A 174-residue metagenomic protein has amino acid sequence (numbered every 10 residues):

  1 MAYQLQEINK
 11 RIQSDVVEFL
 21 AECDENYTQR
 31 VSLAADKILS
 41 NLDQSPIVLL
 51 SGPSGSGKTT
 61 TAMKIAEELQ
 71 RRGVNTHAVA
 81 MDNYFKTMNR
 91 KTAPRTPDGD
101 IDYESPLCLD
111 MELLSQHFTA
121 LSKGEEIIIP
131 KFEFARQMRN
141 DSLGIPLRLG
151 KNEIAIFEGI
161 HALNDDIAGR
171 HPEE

Functional and structural regions predicted by a protein language model:
M1-D36: Charged, amphipathic alpha-helical linker segments immediately N-terminal to NTP-binding catalytic cores
V48-L50: Hydrophobic anchor at the beta1->P-loop junction of P-loop NTPases
G55: Walker A (P-loop) phosphate-binding loop of P-loop NTPases
K58: Conserved lysine of the Walker
T61-I65, A80: Hydrophobic positions on the alpha1 helix immediately C-terminal to the Walker A/P-loop
E67-H77: Post-Walker A helix-loop "phosphate-sensing" segment adjacent to the P-loop in P-loop NTPases
H77-V79, K86-R136, I154: Conserved nucleotide-sensing/catalytic segment adjacent to the nucleotide-binding pocket in NTP-handling enzymes
K151, F157-E174: ATP-dependent NMP and nucleoside kinases share a basic, alpha-helical "lid"
